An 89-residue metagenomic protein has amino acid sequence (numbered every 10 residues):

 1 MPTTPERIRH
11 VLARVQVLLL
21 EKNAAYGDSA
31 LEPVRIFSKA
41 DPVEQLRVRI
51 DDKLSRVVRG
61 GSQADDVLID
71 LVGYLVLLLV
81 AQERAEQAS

Functional and structural regions predicted by a protein language model:
M1-S89: Intrinsically disordered, low-complexity regulatory regions that flank transcription factor DNA-binding cores
